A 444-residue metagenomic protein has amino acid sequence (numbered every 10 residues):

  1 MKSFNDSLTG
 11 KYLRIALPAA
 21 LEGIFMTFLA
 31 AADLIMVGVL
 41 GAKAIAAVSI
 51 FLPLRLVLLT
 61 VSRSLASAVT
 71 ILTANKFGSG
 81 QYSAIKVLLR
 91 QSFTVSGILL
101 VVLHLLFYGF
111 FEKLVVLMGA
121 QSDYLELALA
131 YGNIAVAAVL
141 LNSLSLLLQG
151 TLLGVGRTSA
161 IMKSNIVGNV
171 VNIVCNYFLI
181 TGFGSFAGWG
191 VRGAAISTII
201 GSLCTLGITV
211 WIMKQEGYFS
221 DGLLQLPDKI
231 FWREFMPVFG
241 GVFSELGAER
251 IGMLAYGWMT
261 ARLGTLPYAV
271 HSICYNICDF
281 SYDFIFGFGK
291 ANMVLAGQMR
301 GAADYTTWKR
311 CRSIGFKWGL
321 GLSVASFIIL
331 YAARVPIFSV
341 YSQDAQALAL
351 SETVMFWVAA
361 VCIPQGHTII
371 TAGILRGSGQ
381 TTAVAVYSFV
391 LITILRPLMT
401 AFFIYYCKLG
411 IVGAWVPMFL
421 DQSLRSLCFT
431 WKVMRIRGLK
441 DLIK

Functional and structural regions predicted by a protein language model:
M1-A19, T73-L140, F186-G240, A296-V361 (+1 more regions): Short alpha-helical transmembrane segments in multi-pass integral membrane proteins
R14-I15, M293, T393-I394: Hydrophobic alpha-helical transmembrane segments of integral membrane proteins, especially lipid-exposed positions
A19-I71, A135-N142, R233-M299, G319-S326 (+3 more regions): Transmembrane helix-bundle signature of multi-pass secondary active exporters and lipid flippases
F28-A31, V39-A42, K76-S79, G154-V155 (+5 more regions): Helix-loop interface residues and adjacent transmembrane-helix termini in multi-pass membrane transporters, primarily
A31-I35, L147-T151, V174-T181, V210 (+5 more regions): Alpha-helical transmembrane segments of multipass membrane proteins
I45-L105, N142-I161, V270-R334, Q365-S388: Small-residue-rich hydrophobic transmembrane alpha-helices
A66, A135-L153, I161-N169, G193-T209 (+5 more regions): Short runs within selected transmembrane alpha-helices of multi-pass transporters and secretion channels
A248-G252, Y256, A261, T265 (+13 more regions): Hydrophobic alpha-helix feature that most strongly marks membrane-spanning transmembrane helices and their immediate
